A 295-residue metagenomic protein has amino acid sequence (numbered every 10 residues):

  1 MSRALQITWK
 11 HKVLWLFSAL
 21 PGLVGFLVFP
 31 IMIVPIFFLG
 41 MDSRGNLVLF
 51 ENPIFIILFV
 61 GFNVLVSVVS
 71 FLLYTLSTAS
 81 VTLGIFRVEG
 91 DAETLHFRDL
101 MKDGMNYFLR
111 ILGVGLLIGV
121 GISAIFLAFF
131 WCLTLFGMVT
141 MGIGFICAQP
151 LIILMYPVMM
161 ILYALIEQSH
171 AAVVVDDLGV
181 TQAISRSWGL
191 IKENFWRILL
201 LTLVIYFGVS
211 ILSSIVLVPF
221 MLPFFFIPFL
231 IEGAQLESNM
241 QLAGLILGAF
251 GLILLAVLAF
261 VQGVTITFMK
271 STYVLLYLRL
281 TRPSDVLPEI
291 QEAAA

Functional and structural regions predicted by a protein language model:
M1-R3, W9, A19-G25, F38-F50 (+8 more regions): Juxtamembrane transition segments at transmembrane-helix termini in multipass membrane proteins
S2-K12, R98-M105: Cytosolic juxtamembrane amphipathic/interface segments immediately preceding and feeding into a transmembrane helix
S18-G22, N63, G115-L116, I152 (+1 more regions): Residue-level recognition of transmembrane alpha-helices in multi-pass small-molecule transporters/permeases
M32, L117, G121, I125-F130 (+3 more regions): Hydrophobic alpha-helical transmembrane segments that constitute the membrane-spanning cores of multi-pass membrane
I56-L76, L112, L116: Hydrophobic alpha-helical transmembrane segments
F59, R98-F126, L151-Y156: Alpha-helical membrane-spanning segments of integral membrane proteins, especially the hydrophobic core of TM bundles
F97-M105, I184, W188-K192: Membrane-interface segments at loop-to-transmembrane junctions
L127-I152, L217, M221, Q241: Short hydrophobic membrane-inserting alpha-helices and related fusion/pore-forming segments
